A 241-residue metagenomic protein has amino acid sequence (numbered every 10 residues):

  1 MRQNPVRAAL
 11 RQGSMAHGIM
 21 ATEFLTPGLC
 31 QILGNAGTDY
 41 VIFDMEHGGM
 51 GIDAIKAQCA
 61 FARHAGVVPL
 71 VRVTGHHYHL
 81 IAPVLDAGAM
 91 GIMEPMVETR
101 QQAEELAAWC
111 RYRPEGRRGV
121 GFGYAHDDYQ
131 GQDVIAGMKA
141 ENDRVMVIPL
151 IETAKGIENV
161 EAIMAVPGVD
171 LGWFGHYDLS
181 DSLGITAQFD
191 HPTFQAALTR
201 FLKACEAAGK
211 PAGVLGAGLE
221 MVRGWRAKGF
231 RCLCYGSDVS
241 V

Functional and structural regions predicted by a protein language model:
M1-M20, Q132-D143, T199-R200, E206-A207: N-terminal amphipathic alpha-helix/helix-capping segment at the start of soluble metabolic enzymes
M1-P69, V73-H76, A108, V147 (+1 more regions): Conserved N-terminal beta1-alpha1 strand-loop-helix module at the mouth
G18, V41-I42, M93, G172-W173 (+2 more regions): Conserved beta-strand positions in the central sheet of alpha/beta enzyme cores
I19, L33, D44, V84 (+5 more regions): Conserved, mostly hydrophobic/aromatic
I52-D86, A108-R117, A140-N142, D190-G213: Alpha-helix-loop-beta-strand connector modules within alpha/beta enzyme cores
H77, R118-G131, V145, I151-E158 (+1 more regions): C-terminal alpha-helical cap/extension of soluble enzyme domains
H79, G91-P167, H176-D178: Conserved anion-binding
A89-G91, Y112-F122, S182-A196, G236-D238: Glycine-rich tight-turn/loop motif centered on a GG-T
